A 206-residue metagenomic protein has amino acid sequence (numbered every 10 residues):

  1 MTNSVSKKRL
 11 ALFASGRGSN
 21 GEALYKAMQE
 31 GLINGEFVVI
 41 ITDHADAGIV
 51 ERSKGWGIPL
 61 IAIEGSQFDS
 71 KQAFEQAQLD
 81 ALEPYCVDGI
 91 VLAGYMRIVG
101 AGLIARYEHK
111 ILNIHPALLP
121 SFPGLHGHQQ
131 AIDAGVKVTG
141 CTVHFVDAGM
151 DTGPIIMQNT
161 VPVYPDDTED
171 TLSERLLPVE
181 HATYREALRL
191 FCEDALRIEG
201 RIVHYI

Functional and structural regions predicted by a protein language model:
T2-G48, R52: N-terminal Rossmann-like dinucleotide-binding module
G21, I49-V50, E75, L125-H128 (+1 more regions): A general structural signal for well-ordered alpha-helical segments in protein cores
A27, G89, A93-Y205: Donor/substrate-binding cores of folate-linked one-carbon enzymes
E36-V39, P59-I61, K110: Conserved beta-strand segments of alpha/beta enzyme cores
T42-D43, Q67, K71, Y85-A101: N-terminal glycine-rich "phosphate-gripper" loop used for MgATP/nucleotide binding and carboxylate activation
W56-G57, Y107: Short, structured coil segments at secondary-structure junctions
I61-S66, I114: Short beta->alpha connector loops at strand-helix junctions that form conserved, small/polar/Pro-enriched
Q76-P84: Short, well-structured alpha-helical segments in soluble
